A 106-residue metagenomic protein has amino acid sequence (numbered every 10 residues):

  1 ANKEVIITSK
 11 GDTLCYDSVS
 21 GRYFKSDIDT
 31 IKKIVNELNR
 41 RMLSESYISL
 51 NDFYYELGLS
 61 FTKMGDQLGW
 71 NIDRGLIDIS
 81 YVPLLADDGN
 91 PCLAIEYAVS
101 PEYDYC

Functional and structural regions predicted by a protein language model:
N2-C106: Long, helix-rich, hydrophobic modules that act as membrane-proximal anchors or helical bundle/coiled-coil regulators
